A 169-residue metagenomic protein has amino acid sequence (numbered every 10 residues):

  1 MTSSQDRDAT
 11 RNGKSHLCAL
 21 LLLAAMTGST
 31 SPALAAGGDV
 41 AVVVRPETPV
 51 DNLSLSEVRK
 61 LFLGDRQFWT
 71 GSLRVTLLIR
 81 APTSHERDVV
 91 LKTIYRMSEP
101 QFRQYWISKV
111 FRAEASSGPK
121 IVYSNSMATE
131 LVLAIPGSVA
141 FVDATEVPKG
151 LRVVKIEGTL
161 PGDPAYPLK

Functional and structural regions predicted by a protein language model:
M1-G13: N-terminal secretory signal peptides that target proteins for export/translocation
T10-G13, A33-G38: Extreme N-terminus of proteins, especially the signal/transit-peptide cleavage junction and the first residues
H16-S29: Bacterial N-terminal signal peptides
A35-K169: Exported/periplasmic ABC-transporter solute-binding proteins
